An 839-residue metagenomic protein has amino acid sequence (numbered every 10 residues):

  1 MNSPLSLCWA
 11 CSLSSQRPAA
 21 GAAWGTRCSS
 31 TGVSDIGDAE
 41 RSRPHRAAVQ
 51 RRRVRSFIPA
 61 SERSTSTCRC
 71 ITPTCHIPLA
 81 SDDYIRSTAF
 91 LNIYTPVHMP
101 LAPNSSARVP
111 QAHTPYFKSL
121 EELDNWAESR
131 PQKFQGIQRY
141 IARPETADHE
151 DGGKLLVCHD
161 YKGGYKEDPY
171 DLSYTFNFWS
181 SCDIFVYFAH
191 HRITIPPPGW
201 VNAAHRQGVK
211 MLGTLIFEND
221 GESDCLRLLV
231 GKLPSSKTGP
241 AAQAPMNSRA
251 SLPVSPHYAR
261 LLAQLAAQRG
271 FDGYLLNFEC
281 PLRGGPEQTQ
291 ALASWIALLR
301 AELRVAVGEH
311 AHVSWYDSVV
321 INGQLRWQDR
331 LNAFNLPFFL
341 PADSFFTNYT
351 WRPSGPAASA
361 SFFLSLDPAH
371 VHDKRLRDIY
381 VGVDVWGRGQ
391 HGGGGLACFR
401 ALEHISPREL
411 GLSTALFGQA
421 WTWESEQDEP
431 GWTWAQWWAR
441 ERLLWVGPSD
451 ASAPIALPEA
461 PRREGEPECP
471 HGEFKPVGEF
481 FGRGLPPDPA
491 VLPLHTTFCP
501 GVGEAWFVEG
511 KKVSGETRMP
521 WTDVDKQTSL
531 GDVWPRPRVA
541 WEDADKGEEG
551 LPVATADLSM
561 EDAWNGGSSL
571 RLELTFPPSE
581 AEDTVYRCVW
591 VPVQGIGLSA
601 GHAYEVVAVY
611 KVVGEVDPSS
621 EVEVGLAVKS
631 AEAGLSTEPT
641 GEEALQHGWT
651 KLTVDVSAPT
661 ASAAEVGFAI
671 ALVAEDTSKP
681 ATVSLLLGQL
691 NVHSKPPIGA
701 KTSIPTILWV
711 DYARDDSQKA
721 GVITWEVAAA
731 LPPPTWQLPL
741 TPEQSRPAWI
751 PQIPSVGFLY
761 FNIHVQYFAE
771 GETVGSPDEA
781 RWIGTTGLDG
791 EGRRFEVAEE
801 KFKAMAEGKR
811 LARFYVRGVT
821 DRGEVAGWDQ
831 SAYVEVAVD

Functional and structural regions predicted by a protein language model:
A147-S361: Chitinase-like catalytic core of GlcNAc-active glycosidases
F185, L570, V589-V622, L652-V656 (+1 more regions): Extra-cytoplasmic beta-strand recognition segments
A554-C588: Short carbohydrate-recognition loop motifs
E632-A663: Extracellular carbohydrate recognition and processing domains and analogous Trp-centered ligand-binding platforms
K651-L690: Extracellular beta-strand ligand-recognition surfaces/modules
K719-P754: Conserved aromatic anchor
F802-V825: Beta-strand-rich modules
G823-D839: Extracellular fibronectin type III
